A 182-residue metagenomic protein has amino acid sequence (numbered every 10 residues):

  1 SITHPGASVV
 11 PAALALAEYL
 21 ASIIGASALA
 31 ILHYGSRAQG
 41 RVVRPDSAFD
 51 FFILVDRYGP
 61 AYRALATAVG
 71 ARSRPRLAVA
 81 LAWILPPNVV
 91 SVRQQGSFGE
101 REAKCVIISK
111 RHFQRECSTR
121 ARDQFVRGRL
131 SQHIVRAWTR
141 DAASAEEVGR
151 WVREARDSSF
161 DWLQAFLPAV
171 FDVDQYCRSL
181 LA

Functional and structural regions predicted by a protein language model:
I2-A17, G40, R44-D46, F52-D123: Metal-dependent nucleotidyltransferase catalytic core
S8-V10, A28, D157: Residue-level signal for well-ordered alpha-helical segments
S22-G25: Short N-terminal edge-element motif at the start of the domain
S27, S47-A48: Short loop/turn motifs at secondary-structure junctions
A28-R37: Short gly/ser-rich loop at a beta-strand->alpha-helix junction or flexible surface loop bordering the NTP-binding
H33, I53-V55, A182: Hydrophobic side chains in beta-strands
P86-A182: Catalytic cores of NTP-dependent nucleotidyl/adenyl transfer enzymes across multiple folds
